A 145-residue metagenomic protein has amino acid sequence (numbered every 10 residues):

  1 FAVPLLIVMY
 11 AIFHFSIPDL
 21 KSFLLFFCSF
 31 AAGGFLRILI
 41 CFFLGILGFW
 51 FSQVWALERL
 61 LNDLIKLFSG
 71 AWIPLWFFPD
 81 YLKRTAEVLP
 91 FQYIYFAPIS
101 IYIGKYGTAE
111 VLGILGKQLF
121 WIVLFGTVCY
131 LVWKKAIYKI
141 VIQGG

Functional and structural regions predicted by a protein language model:
F1-W55, V111-T127: Alpha-helical transmembrane segments and their short interhelical loops
M9-K21, Y81-E110, I114: Transmembrane helix-loop-helix hairpins at lipid-water interfaces of multipass membrane proteins, especially the type-1
L44, G48-Y102: Transmembrane helix segments
P74-W76, I114-L115, G145: Short, charged/polar low-complexity linear motifs in solvent-exposed/disordered segments
Y102, L119-G145: Junction motif at the cytosolic side of a transmembrane helix
